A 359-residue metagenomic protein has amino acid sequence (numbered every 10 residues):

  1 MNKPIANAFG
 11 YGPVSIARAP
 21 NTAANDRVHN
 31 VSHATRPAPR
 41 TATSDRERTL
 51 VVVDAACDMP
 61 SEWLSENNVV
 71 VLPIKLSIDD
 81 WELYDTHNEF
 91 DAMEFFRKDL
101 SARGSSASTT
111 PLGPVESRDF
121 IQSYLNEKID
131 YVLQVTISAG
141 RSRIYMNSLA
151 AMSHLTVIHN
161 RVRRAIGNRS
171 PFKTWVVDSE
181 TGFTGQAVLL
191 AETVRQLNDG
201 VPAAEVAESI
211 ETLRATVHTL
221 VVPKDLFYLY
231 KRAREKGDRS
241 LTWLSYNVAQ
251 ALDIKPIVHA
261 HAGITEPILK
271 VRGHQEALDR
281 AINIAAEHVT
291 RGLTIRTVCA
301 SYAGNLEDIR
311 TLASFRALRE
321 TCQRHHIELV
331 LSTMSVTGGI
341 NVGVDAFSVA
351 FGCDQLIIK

Functional and structural regions predicted by a protein language model:
K3-P73: N-terminal phosphate-binding or glycine-rich loops at protein starts, especially the Walker A/P-loop of NTPases
G12, T49-S123: N-terminal glycine-rich anion-binding loop in soluble enzyme alpha/beta folds
N30-P37, D45, W63-L64, V69 (+5 more regions): Mixed-charge interfacial surface used for oligomerization/domain docking and macromolecular partner engagement
L50, Y131-L133: Structural motif
A55-C57, L76, I137, S179 (+1 more regions): Short, ordered loop/turn segments at secondary-structure junctions
P114-N126, R161-R164, I284-E287: Short, charged beta->alpha transition segments
T136-R164: Short Gly/Thr/Asp-enriched flexible loops that form oxyanion-binding sites at enzyme active sites
V162-S170, E320-Q323: Short, conserved catalytic or adaptor-binding loops enriched in Gly and charged residues
